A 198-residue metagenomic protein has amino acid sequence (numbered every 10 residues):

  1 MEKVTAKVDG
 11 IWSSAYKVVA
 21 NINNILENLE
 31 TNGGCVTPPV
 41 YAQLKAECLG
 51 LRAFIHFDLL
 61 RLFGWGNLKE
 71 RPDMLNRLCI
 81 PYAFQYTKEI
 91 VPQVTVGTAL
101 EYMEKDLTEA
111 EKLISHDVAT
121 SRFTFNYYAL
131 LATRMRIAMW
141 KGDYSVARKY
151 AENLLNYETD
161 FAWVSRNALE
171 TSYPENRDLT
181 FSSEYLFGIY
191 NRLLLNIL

Functional and structural regions predicted by a protein language model:
M1-F63, V94, E111-S115: Conserved, well-structured interaction surfaces
V19-I22, F57, L100, L107 (+2 more regions): Inward-facing hydrophobic residues that define packing positions of alpha-helical scaffold repeats
L44, L51, D58, N126-A129 (+3 more regions): "A position-specific structural signal for the A-helix of alpha-solenoid helical repeats
L62-G97, E101: Short coil/linker segments at helix-helix boundaries
V96-H116: Acidic/histidine-rich alpha-helical segments that form the ligand environment of transition-metal centers
I114-E152: Aromatic- and glycine-enriched pocket-lining scaffold segments that form the walls of small-molecule binding clefts
T124, G142, V146-L198: Hydrophobic-face positions in mid-chain alpha helices that act as interaction patches
